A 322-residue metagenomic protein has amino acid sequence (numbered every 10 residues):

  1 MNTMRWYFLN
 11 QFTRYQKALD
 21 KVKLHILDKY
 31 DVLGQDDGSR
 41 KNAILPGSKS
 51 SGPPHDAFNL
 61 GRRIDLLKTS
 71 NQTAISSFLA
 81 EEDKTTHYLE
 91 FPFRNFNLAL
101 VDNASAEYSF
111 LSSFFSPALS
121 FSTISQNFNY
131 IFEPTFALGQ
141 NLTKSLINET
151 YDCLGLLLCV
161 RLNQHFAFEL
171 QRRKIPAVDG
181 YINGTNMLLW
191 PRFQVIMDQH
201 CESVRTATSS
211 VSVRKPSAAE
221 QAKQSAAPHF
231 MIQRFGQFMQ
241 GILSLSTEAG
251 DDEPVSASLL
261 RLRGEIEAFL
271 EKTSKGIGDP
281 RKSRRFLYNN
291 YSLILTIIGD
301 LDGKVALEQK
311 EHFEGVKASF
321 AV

Functional and structural regions predicted by a protein language model:
M1-L27, R172-Q194, T296-V322: Extended amphipathic alpha-helical scaffold segments
R14-S39, S210-P216: Short linear, low-complexity motifs centered on an aromatic residue
D36, R40-D302: Extended alpha-helical solenoid scaffold regions that build the rod-like backbones of large eukaryotic assemblies
